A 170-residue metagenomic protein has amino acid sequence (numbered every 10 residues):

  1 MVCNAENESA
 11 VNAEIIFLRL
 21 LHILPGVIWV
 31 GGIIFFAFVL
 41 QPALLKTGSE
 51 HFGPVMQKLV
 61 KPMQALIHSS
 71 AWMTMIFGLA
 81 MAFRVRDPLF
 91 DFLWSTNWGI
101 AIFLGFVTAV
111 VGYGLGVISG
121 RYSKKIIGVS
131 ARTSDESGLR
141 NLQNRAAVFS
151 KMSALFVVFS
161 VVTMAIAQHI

Functional and structural regions predicted by a protein language model:
C3-I170: Polytopic transmembrane helical bundles with strong interfacial aromatic enrichment
